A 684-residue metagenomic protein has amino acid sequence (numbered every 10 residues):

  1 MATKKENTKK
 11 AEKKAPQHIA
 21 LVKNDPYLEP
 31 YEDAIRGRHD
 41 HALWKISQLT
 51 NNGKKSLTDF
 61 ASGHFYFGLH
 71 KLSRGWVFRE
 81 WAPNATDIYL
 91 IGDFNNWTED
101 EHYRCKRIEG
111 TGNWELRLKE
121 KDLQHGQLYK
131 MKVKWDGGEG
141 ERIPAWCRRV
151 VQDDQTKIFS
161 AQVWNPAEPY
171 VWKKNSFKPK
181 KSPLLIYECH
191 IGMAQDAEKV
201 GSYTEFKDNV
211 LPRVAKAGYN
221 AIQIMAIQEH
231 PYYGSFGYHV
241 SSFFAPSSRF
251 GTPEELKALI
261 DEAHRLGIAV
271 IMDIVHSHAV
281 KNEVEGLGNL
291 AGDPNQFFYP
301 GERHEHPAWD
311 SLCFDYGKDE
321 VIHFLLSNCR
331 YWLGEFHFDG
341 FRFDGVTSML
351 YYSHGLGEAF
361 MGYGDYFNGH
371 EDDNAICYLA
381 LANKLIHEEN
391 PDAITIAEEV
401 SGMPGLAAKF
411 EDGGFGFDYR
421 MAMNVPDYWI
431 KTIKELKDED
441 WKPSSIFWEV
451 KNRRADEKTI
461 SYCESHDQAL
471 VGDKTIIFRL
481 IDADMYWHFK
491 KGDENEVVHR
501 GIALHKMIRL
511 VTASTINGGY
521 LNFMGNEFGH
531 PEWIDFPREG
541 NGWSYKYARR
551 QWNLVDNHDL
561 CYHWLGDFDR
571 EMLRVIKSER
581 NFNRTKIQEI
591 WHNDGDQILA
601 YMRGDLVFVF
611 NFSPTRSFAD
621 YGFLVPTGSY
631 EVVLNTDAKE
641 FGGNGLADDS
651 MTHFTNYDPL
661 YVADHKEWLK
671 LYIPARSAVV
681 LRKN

Functional and structural regions predicted by a protein language model:
A2-S73, T98-E188, M193-E198, E205 (+1 more regions): The feature marks proteins involved in alpha-glucan
F78-N84, I88, G92, S613-S629: Surface-exposed beta-strand/loop patches in extracellular or lumenal glycoproteins
E80, M131, C189, V214 (+12 more regions): Conserved, mostly hydrophobic/aromatic
E120, H125-Y129, G604, D649-N684: C-terminal beta-strand-rich structural cap/linker in extracellular carbohydrate-active enzymes
V151, E168-K181, I186, H190-E371 (+2 more regions): Substrate-binding/active-site clefts of carbohydrate-active enzymes
H337-D339, G357-Y545, K577-G622, V633-D637: Conserved alpha/beta catalytic core and glycan-binding cleft of carbohydrate-active enzymes
N383-K384, N390-P391, R550-E589, V680: Aromatic- and carboxylate-lined catalytic core of secreted/periplasmic carbohydrate-active enzymes
M572, G622-N656: C-terminal accessory region downstream of the catalytic core in glycan-modifying enzymes
